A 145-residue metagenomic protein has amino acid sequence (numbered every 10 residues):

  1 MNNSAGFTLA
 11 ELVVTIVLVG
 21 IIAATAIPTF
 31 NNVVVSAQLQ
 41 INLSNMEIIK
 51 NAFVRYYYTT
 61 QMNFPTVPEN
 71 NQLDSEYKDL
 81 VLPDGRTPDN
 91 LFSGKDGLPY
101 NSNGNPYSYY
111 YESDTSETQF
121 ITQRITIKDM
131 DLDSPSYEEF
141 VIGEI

Functional and structural regions predicted by a protein language model:
N2-F30: N-terminal single-pass transmembrane signal-anchor helix
N2-S4, I142-I145: Short hydrophobic/aromatic patches at helix-to-coil boundaries
N32-V34, E69: Proline- and acidic/polar-enriched loop/turn elements at helix boundaries
V35-N63: Membrane-proximal N-terminal amphipathic helix
Y58-L132, E144-I145: Extracellular/periplasmic head regions of type IV pilus-like filament subunits
